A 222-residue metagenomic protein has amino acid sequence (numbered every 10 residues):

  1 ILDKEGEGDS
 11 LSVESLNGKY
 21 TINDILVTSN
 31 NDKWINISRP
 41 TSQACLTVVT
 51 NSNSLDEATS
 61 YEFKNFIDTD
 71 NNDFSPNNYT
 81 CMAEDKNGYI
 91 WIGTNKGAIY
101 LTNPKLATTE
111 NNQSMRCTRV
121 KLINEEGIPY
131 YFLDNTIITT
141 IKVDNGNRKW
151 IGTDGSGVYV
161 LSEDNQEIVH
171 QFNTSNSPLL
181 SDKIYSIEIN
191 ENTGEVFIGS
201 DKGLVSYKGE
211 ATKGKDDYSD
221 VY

Functional and structural regions predicted by a protein language model:
I1, Q43-T47, F63, A98 (+3 more regions): Hydrophobic beta-strand positions in blades of beta-propellers and related beta-sheet-rich domains
I1, V49-A58, L101-C117, S162-I168 (+2 more regions): Short loop/turn segments immediately following beta-strands, especially the blade-tip and inter-blade linker loops
E7-N30, N65-K86, K121-G146, T174-N190 (+1 more regions): Short coil-to-beta transitions that initiate beta-strands within beta-rich domains
S15, D24-L26, W34-I37, S42-N53: Long, internal scaffold/assembly segments composed of regular secondary structure
N30, S38-T41, L46, N95-K96 (+4 more regions): Short loop/turn segments immediately following the C-termini of beta-strands
D32-N36, Y89-G93, R148-G152, G194-I198: Conserved beta-propeller blade signature
K96-I99, P104, K183-V221: Blade-level signature of beta-propeller repeat domains, shared across WD40, Kelch, NHL, RCC1 and BNR/Asp-box propellers
G146-N147, I151-G155, V160-E163: Long, C-terminal catalytic modules of enzymes
